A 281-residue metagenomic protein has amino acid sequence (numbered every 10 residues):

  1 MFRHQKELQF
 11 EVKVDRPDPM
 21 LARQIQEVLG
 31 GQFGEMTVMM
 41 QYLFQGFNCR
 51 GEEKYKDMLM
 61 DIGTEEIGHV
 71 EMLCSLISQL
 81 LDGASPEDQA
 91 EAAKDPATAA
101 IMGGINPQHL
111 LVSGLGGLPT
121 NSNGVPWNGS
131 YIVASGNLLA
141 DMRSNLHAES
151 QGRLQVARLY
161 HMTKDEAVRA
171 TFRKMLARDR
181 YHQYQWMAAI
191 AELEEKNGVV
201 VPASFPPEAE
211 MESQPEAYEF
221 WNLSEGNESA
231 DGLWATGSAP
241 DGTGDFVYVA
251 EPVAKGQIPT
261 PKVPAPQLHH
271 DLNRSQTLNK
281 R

Functional and structural regions predicted by a protein language model:
M1-R281: Non-heme di-metal
